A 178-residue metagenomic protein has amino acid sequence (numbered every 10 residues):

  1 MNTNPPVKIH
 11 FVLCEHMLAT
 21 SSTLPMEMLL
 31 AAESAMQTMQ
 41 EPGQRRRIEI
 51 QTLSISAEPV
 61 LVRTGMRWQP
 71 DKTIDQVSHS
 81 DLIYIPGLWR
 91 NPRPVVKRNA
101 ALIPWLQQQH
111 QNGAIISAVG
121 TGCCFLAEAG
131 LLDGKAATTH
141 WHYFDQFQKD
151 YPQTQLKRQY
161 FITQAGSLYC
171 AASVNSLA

Functional and structural regions predicted by a protein language model:
M1-I116, F125-E128, R158: Extended, subdomain-level signal for the structured scaffold at the beginning of enzyme domains
M66-Q69, P152-Q153, A171-A172: Short, surface-exposed amphipathic charged segments that create phosphate/polyanion-binding patches used for binding
P92-R93, F125-E128, G134, D145-F147 (+1 more regions): Short, well-ordered, mixed-charge alpha-helical segments that flank or form enzyme active sites
I103, H140-F144, L177-A178: Hydrophobic, well-ordered secondary-structure segments
Q111-I116, L131-A136, S167: Short active-site oxyanion
L132-F161: A conserved active-site-flanking secondary-structure segment within enzyme catalytic domains
Q164-A178: Conserved anion/nucleotide-ligand pocket segment
